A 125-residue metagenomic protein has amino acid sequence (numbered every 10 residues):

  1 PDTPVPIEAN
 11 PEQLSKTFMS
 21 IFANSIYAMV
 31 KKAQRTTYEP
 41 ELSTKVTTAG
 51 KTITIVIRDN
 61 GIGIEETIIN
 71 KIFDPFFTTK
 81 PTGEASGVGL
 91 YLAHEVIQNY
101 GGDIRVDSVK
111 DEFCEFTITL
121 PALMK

Functional and structural regions predicted by a protein language model:
D2-E8, E12: A short, conserved loop immediately preceding a beta-strand within the C-terminal catalytic
I26-K51: ATP-lid-like helix-loop hinge signature
E39-E41, T52, G63, G87 (+1 more regions): Glycine-rich nucleotide-binding loop
D59: Acidic ATP/Mg2+-coordinating residue in the GHKL
I64-F76: Short conserved segment of the HATPase_c
G89, A93: Short alpha-helical Gxxx[C/S/T] motif in the catalytic ATP-binding
